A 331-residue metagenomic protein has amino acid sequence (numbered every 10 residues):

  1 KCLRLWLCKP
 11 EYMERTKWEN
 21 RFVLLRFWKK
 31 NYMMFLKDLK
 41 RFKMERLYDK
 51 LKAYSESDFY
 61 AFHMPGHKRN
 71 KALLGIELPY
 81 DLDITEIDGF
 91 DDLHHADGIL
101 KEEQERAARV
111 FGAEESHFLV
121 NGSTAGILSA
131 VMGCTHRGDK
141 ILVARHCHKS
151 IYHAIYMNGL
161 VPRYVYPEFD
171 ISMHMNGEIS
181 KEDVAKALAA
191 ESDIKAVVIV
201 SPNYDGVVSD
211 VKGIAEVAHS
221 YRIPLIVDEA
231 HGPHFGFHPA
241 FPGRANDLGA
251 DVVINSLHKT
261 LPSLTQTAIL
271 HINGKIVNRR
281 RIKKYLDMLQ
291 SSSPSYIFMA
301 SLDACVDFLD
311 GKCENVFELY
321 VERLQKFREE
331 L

Functional and structural regions predicted by a protein language model:
Y12, N20, N31-Y32: Intrinsic-disorder-associated, low-complexity terminal segments enriched in Asp/Asn/His/Tyr and depleted of Lys/Arg
E14, R26-F27, I276: Ubiquitous "structural anchor" signal
T16, F22-L25, Y156: Intrinsically disordered, low-complexity segments enriched in serine/proline and basic residues
M34-G98: N-terminal "arm"/small-domain region of PLP-dependent enzymes with the aminotransferase-like
F35-R41, L47-Y54, L73-L74, H95 (+2 more regions): Conserved PLP-enzyme active-site core in the AAT-like
Y80-G122: Conserved N-terminal alpha-helix of the aminotransferase class I/II PLP-enzyme fold
